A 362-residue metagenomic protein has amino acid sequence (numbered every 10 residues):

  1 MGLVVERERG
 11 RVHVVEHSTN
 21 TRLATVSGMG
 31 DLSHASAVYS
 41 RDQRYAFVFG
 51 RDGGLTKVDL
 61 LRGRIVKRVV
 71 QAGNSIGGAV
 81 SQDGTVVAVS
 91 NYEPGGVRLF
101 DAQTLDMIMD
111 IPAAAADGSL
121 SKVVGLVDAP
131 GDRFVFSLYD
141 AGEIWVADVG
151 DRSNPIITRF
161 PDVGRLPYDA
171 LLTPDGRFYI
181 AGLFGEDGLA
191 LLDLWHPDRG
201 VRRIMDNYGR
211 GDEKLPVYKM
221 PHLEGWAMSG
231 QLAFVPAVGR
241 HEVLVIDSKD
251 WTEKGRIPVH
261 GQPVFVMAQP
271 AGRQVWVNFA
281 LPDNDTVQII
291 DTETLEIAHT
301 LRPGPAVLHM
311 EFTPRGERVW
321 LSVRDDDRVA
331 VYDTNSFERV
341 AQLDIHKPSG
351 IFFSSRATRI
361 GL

Functional and structural regions predicted by a protein language model:
M1-L362: Predominantly soluble domains enriched in secretory-pathway, periplasmic, or organellar proteins
